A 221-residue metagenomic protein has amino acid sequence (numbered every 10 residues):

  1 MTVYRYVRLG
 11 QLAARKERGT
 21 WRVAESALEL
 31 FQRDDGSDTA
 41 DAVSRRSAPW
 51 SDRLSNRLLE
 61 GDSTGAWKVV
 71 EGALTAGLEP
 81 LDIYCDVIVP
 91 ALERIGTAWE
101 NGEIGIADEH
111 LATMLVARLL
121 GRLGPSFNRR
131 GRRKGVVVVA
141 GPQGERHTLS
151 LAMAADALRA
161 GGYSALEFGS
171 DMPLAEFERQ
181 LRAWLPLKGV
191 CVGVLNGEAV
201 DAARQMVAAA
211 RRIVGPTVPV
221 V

Functional and structural regions predicted by a protein language model:
T2, L9-R129: Long amphipathic alpha-helical segments
R5-V7, S164: Compositionally biased, intrinsically disordered low-complexity regions enriched in proline and serine
G102, R118-V221: C-terminal regulatory/effector modules of DNA-binding transcriptional regulators
